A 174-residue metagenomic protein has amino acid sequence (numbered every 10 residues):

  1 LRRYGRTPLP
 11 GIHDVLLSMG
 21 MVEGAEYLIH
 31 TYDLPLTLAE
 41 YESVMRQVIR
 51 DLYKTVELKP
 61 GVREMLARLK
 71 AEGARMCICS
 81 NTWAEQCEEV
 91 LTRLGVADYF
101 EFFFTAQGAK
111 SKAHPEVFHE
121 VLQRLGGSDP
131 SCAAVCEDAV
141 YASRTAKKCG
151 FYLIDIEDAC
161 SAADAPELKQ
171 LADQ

Functional and structural regions predicted by a protein language model:
L1, G20-P35, V90, V121: Helix-loop "lid/cap" segments that line or gate small-molecule binding pockets
L1-D14, K148-C149: Active-site neighborhood of HAD-like aspartate-dependent phosphohydrolases
T7-G11, E26-E64, E72: Metal-dependent phosphoesterase signature
L16-G20, E57-G61, T82, A113 (+2 more regions): Short beta->alpha linker loops
T55, C77, W83-A134, V140 (+3 more regions): Substrate-recognition "cap/lid" segment bordering the active-site pocket of phosphatases
R63-R68, A139-A142, L153, E157-L168: Short glycine/proline-centered loop/turn elements that form peptide/ligand docking sites
A71-G73, G150: Glycine-centered short loops/turns at secondary-structure junctions
D173-Q174: Short acidic-hydrophobic, aromatic-tinged amphipathic segments that line or gate anion-handling sites
